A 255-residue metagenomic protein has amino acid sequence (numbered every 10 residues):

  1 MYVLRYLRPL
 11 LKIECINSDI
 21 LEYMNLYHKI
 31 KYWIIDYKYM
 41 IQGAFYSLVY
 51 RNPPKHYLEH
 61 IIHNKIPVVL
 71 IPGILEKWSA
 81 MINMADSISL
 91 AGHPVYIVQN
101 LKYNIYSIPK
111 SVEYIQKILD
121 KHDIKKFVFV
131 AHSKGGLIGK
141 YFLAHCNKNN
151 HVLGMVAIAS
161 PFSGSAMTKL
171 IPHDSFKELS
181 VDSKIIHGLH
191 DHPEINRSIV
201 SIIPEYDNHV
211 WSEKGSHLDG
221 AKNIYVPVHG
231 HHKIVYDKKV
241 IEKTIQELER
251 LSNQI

Functional and structural regions predicted by a protein language model:
M1, D182-S183, D237: Serine-centered coil/turn micro-motif
M1-L70, K77-I97, K121-I124, L248: Flexible, membrane-associating and regulatory peripheral segments of lipid-active enzymes
I61-I62, K148, H192, S216: Generic structural signal for beta-strand residues in well-ordered domains
N64, H151, D219: Residue-level signal for beta-strand positions within conserved beta-sheet cores that form or flank
V68-P72, K77-S79, N83, S87-R197: Serine-dependent carboxylesterase/thioesterase catalytic core of lipase-like alpha/beta-hydrolase/SGNH enzymes
P193-I255: C-terminal catalytic-base region of ester-bond hydrolases, centering on the histidine of the charge-relay
